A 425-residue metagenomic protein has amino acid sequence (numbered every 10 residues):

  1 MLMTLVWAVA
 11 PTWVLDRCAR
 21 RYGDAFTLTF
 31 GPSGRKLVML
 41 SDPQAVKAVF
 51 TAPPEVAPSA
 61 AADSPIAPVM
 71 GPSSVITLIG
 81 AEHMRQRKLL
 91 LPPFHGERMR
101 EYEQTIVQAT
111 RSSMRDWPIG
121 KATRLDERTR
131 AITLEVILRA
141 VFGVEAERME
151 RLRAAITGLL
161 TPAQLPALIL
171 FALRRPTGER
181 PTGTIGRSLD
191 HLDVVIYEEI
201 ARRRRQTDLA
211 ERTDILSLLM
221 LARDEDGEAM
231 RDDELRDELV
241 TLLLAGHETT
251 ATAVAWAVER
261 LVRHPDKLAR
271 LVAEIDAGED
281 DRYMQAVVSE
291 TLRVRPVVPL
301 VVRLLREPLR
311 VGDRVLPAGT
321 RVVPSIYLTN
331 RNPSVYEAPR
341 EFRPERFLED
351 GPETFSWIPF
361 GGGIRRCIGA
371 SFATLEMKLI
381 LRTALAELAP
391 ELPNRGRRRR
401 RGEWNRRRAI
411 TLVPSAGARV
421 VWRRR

Functional and structural regions predicted by a protein language model:
M1-R85, R100, Q104-S112, V144-E147 (+3 more regions): N-terminal membrane-proximal hinge/A-helix region immediately C-terminal to the signal-anchor transmembrane segment
T4-G23, G278-G312: Conserved cytochrome P450 K-helix E-x-x-R motif and the immediately C-terminal K′/meander segment
A19, T110, A154-G158, D276-G278 (+2 more regions): Cytochrome P450 proximal C-terminal region
P58-A67, E82, R98-T252: Cytochrome P450 heme-thiolate monooxygenase catalytic core
S74-I76, L300, G312, V323 (+3 more regions): Cytochrome P450 heme-thiolate "Cys pocket" and heme-binding signature region
T133, T249-E274, A370-L388: Cytochrome P450 catalytic-core helices
P324-G351: Conserved cytochrome P450 K-helix/beta-meander segment immediately N-terminal to the heme-binding cysteine loop
